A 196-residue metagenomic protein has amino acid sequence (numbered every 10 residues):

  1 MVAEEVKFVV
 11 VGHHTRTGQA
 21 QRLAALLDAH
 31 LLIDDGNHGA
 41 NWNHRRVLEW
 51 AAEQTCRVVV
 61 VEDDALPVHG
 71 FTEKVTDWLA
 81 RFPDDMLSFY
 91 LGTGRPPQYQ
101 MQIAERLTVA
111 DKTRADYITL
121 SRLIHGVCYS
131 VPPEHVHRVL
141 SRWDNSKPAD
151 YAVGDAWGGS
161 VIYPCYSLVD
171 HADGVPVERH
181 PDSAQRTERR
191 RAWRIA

Functional and structural regions predicted by a protein language model:
M1-V61, A65-A196: An acidic/histidine-cluster motif and surrounding catalytic segment that typifies divalent-metal-assisted enzyme active
